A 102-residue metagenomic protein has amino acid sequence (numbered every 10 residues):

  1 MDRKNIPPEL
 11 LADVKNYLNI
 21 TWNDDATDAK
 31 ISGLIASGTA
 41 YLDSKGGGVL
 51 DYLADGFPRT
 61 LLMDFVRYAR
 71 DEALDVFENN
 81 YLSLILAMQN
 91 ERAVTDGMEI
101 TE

Functional and structural regions predicted by a protein language model:
M1-E102: Divalent metal-cofactor coordination and adjacent catalytic microenvironments
